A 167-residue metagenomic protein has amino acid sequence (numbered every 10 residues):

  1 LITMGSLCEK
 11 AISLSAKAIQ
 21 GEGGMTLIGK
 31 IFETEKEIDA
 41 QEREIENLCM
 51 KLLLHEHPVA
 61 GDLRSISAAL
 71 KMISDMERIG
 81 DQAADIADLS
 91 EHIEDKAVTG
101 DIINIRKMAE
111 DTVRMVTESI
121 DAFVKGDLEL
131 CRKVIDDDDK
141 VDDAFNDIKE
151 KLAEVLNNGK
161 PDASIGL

Functional and structural regions predicted by a protein language model:
L1-L167: Cytosolic, long alpha-helical scaffolding segments
